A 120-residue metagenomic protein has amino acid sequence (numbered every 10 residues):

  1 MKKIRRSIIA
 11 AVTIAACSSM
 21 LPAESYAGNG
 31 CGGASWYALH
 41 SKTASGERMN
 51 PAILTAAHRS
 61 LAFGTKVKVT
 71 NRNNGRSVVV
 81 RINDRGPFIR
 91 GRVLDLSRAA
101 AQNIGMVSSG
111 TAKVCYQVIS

Functional and structural regions predicted by a protein language model:
K2-S120: Secreted/periplasmic proteins
